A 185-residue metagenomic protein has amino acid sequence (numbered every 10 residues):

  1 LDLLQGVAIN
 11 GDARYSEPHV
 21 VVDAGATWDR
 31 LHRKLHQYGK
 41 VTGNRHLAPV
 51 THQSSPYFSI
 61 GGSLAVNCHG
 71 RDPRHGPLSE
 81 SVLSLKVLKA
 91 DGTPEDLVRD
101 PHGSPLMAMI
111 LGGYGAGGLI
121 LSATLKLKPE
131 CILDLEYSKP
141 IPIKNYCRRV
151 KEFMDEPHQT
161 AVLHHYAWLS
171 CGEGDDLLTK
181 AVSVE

Functional and structural regions predicted by a protein language model:
L1-A48, P56, C68-E95, L125-K128 (+1 more regions): Glycine-/small-residue-rich beta-strand-loop submotif within the FAD-binding core of flavoenzymes
Y15, T51-Q53, S104-L106: Short hydrophobic "helix-edge" motifs at membrane interfaces and signal-peptide entry regions
T51-L64: Short, glycine/charge-rich beta-strand/loop segments that flank catalytic centers and engage negatively charged groups
A65, V82-E185: C-terminal substrate-binding/cap subdomain adjacent to the FAD-binding core in PCMH-type and related FAD-linked
